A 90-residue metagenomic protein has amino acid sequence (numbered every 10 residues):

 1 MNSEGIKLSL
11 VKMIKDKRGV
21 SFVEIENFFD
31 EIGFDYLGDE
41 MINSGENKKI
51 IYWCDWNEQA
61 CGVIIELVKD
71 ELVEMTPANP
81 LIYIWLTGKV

Functional and structural regions predicted by a protein language model:
M1-V23: Positively charged, polyanion-binding regions of nucleic-acid-associated proteins
K17, D70-E71: Alpha-helix C-caps/helix-loop-beta hinges
E24-F28, L67: A short acidic, leucine-rich amphipathic alpha-helix
E31-E58: Short, positively charged loop/turn segments that connect secondary-structure elements
F34, L72-V73: Short aromatic/hydrophobic-glycine micro-motifs
Y52-K69, M75-A78: Short amphipathic alpha-helical interaction segments
I82-V90: Short, amphipathic alpha-helical interaction segments positioned at domain boundaries
